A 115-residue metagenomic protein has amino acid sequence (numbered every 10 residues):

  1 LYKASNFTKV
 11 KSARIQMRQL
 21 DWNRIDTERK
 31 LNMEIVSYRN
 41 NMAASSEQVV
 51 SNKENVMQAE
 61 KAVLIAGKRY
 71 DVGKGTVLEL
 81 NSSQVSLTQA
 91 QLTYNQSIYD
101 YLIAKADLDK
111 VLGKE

Functional and structural regions predicted by a protein language model:
L1-M57, K61, Q96-Y99: Sec/SRP-type N-terminal targeting helices
T27, G75, Y99, A104-A106: Short linear sequence elements within intrinsically disordered, low-complexity coil regions
A44-Q96, D109-V111: Charged, solvent-exposed structural "stalk/scaffold" segments of large extracytoplasmic/peripheral assemblies
I103-E115: Short amphipathic coiled-coil heptad-repeat segments
